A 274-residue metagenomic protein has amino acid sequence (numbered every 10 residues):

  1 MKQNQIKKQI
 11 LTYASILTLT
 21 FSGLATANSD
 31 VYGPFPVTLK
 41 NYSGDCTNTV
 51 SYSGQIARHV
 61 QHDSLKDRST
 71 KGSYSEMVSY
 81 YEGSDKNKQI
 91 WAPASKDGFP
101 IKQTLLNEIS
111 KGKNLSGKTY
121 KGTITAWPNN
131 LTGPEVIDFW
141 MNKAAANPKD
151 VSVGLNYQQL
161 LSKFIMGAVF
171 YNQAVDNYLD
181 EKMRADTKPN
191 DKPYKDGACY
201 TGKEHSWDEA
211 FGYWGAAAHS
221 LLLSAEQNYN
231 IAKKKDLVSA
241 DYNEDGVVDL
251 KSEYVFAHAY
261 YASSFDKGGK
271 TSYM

Functional and structural regions predicted by a protein language model:
M1-A27: Gram-negative bacterial Sec-dependent N-terminal signal peptides
N28-M274: Mature extracytoplasmic or organellar-lumen-exposed domains after removal of signal/transit peptides
